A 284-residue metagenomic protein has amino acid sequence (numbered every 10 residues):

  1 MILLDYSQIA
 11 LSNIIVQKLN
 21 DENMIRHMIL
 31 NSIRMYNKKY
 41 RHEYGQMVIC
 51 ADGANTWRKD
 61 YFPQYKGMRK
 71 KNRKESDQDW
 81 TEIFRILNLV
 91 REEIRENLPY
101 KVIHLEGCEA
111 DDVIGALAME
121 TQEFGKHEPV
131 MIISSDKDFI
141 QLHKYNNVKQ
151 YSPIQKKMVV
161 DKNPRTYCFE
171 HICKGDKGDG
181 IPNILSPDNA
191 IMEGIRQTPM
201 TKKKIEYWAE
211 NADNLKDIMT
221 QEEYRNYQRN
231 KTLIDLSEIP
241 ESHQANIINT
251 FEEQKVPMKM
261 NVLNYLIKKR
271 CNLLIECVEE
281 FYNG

Functional and structural regions predicted by a protein language model:
M1-I133, K144-V159, D235, S242 (+1 more regions): Noncatalytic, basic helical substrate-engagement surface that gates or grips nucleic-acid strands
S32, Y36, W57-Y61, S76 (+5 more regions): A general marker of short, structured functional hotspots
M35, K39, Q64, Q150 (+4 more regions): Intrinsically disordered, low-complexity N-terminal regions enriched in serine/proline/glycine with scattered basic
L89, D138, N261: Short Gly/charged-rich anion-binding patches and loops
E106-E109, V113, L117-Q197, N211-D217 (+2 more regions): Long, highly charged, low-complexity intrinsically disordered interaction regions that mediate electrostatic DNA/RNA
C173-I247, K259-G284: Accessory alpha-helical DNA-binding modules that contact the DNA backbone or grooves
Q254-P257: Acidic, Ser/Thr-rich, low-complexity intrinsically disordered regions in fungal proteins
